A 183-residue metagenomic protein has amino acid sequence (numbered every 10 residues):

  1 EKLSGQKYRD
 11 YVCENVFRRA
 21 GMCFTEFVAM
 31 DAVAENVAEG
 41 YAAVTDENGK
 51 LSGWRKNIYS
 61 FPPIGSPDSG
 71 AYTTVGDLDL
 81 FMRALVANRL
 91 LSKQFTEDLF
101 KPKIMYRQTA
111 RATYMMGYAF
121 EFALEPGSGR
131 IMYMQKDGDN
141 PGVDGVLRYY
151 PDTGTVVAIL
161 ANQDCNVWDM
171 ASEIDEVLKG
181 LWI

Functional and structural regions predicted by a protein language model:
K2-V44, A87-L90: Active-site helix/loop module of the DD-peptidase/beta-lactamase fold, centered on the serine-lysine SxxK catalytic
K7, C13-E14, R18, L51-I183: Catalytic loop of the DD-peptidase/beta-lactamase superfamily, centered on the K-T-G motif and neighboring
A42-W54: Charged, glycine/proline-rich intrinsically disordered loops and linkers
